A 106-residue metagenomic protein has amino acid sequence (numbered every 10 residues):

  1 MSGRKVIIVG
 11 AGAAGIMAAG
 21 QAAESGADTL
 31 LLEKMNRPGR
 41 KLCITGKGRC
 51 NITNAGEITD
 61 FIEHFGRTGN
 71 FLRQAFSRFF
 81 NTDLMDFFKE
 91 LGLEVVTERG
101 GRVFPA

Functional and structural regions predicted by a protein language model:
R4-L31: N-terminal Rossmann-like FAD-binding beta1-loop-alpha1 element of flavoenzymes
G15-M17, P38-K41: Short N-terminal binding/cap micro-motifs at the start of the first secondary-structure element
K34, R40-A106: Conserved N-terminal/central alpha/beta ligand/cofactor-binding core
